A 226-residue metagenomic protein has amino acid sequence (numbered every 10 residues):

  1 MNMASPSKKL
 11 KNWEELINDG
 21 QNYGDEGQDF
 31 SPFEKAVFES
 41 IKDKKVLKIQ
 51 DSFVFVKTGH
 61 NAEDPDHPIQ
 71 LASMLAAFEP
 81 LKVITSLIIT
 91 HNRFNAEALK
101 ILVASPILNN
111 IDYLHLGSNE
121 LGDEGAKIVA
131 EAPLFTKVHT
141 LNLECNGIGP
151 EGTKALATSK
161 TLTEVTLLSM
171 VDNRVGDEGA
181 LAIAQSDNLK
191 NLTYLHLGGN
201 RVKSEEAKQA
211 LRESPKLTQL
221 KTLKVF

Functional and structural regions predicted by a protein language model:
N2, K82, K221-L223: Alpha-helical solenoid scaffolds in eukaryotic macromolecular assemblies
P6-Y113, G117-E120: LRR N-terminal entry segment and analogous cap-like coil->beta motifs
F33-K44, S73-K82, I101-N109, I128-T136 (+3 more regions): Leucine-rich repeat
L47-I49, L87-I89, L114-L116, V138-L143 (+3 more regions): Conserved hydrophobic beta-strand positions in leucine-rich repeat
V54-V56, N61-S73, R93-K100, E120-K127 (+3 more regions): Short, solvent-exposed loop/turn at the beta-strand->alpha-helix junction within individual leucine-rich repeat
G117-S118, E124-M170, G179: Eukaryotic tandem repeat interaction scaffolds
V171-T193: Short, positively charged, low-complexity/disordered linker segments
L189-F226: Leucine-rich solenoid repeat scaffolds
